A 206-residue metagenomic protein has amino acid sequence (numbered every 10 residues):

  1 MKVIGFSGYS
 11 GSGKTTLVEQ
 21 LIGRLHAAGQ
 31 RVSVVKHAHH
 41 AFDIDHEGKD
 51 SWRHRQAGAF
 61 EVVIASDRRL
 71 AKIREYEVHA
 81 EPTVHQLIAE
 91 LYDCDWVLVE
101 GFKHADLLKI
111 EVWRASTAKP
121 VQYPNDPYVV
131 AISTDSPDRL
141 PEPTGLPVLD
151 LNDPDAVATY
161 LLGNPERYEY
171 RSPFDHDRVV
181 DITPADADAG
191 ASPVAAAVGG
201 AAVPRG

Functional and structural regions predicted by a protein language model:
M1-V3: Extreme N-terminal starter segment of soluble prokaryotic enzymes
F6: Hydrophobic anchor at the beta1->P-loop junction of P-loop NTPases
S10: The conserved Walker
K14: Conserved lysine of the Walker
Q20-H85: N-terminal phosphate/diphosphate-binding loop that engages ATP/GTP or pyrophosphate donors across diverse enzyme folds
A27, D95, P143-G206: C-terminal accessory "lid"/substrate-recognition subdomains
E75-H104: Phosphate-binding/switch loop-helix module in NTP-utilizing enzymes
C94-R167: Phosphate/Mg2+-binding loops and adjacent switch elements in nucleotide/diphosphate-handling enzyme cores
